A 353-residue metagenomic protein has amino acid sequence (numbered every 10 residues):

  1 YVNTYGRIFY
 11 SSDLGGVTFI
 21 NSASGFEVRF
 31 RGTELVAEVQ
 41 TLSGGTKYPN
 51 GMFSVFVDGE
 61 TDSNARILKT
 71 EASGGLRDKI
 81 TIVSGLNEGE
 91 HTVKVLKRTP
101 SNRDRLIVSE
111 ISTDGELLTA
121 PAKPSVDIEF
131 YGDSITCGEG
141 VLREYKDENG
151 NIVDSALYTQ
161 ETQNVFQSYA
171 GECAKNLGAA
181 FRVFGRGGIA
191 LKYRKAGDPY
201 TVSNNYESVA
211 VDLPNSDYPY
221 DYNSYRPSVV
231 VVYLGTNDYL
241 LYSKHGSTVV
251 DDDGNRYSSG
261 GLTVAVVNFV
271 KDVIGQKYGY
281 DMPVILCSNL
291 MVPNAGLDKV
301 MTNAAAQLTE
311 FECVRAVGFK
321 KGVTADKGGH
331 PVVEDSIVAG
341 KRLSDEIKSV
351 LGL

Functional and structural regions predicted by a protein language model:
Y1-Y131, I135-V165, L353: N-terminal secretory targeting modules
N21-A23, I152-N255, V292-D298, H330: Conserved SGNH/GDSL esterase-like catalytic core that processes O-acyl groups on lipids and polysaccharides
L118-P121, P214-R226, I274-Y278, S349-L353: Surface-exposed acidic, glycine-flexible loop patches that form ligand/cofactor-binding and adhesion interfaces
D127-Y131, T136, F181-G185, S228-Y233 (+2 more regions): Structural recognition of the beta-strand scaffold that forms the well-ordered cores of secreted hydrolase catalytic
Q167, G171, K175, Y220 (+5 more regions): Solvent-exposed, polar/charged alpha-helical surfaces in well-ordered, non-transmembrane soluble domains, broadly
Y169-A180, F269-P283, A304-F311: A structural motif corresponding to the C-terminal end of an alpha-helix and its immediate exit/capping segment
Y233-D238, V266-T302: Active-site segments of SGNH/GDSL-like serine hydrolases that catalyze O-acetyl group transfer/hydrolysis on lipids
N289-L353: Catalytic His-Asp segment of secreted/periplasmic serine-dependent ester chemistry enzymes
